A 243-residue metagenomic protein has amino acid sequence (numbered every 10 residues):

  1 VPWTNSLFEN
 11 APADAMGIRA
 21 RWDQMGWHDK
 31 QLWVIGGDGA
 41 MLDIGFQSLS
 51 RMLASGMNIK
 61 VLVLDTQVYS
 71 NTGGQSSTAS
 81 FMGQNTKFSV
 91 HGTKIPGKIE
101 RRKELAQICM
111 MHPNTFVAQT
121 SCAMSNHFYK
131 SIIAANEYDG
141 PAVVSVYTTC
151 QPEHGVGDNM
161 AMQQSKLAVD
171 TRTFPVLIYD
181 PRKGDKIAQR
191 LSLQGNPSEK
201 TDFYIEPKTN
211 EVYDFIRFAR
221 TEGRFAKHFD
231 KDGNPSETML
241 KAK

Functional and structural regions predicted by a protein language model:
V1-V61, Y69, G74-G83, K98-I99 (+1 more regions): Cofactor-binding active-site loop characterized by glycine-rich and histidine/acidic residues
M25-K30, S80-Y138: Conserved thiamine diphosphate
G39-L42, M124-N126, T149-E153: Gly/Ser/Thr-rich loops at beta-strand to alpha-helix junctions that form or flank small-molecule/cofactor-binding
V63, Q119-T120, V143-Y147: Short, conserved beta-strand edge motifs with alternating hydrophobic and charged residues
T66-N71, Q151-E153: Short gly/pro/ser/thr-enriched loop/turn and capping motifs at secondary-structure boundaries
S76-M82, I133-E137, V156-A168: Short, surface-exposed, charged loop/turn segments at secondary-structure junctions
D139-V143, F174: Active-site lining segments that contact anionic ligands and/or coordinate catalytic metals
T148-K243: Flexible, low-complexity linker and terminal segments
